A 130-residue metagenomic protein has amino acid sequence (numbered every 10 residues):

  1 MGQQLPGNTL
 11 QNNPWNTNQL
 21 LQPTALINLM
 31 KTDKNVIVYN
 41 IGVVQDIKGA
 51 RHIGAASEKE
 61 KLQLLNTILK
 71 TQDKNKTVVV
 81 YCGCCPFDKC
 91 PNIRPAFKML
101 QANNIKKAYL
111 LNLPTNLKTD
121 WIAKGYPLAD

Functional and structural regions predicted by a protein language model:
M1-D46: Flexible, polar/low-complexity N-terminal or interdomain linker segments that lie immediately upstream of folded
L10-T17, R51-A55, G83-F87: Second-shell loop/turn segments in exported
P23-A25, K59-L69: Alpha-helical scaffolding within the catalytic cores of extracellular/periplasmic polymer-degrading hydrolases
L29-D33, I53-A56, I68-T71, A96-N103 (+1 more regions): Structured segments of extracytoplasmic/periplasmic soluble domains in secreted or envelope-associated proteins
K34-L64: N-terminal, post-signal-peptide region of Sec/Tat-exported proteins
V44, I122-D130: Active-site neighborhoods of enzymes that stabilize oxyanions during catalysis
N66-K118: Catalytic cysteine-centered active loop of the rhodanese-like fold, especially the PTP/DSP P-loop
